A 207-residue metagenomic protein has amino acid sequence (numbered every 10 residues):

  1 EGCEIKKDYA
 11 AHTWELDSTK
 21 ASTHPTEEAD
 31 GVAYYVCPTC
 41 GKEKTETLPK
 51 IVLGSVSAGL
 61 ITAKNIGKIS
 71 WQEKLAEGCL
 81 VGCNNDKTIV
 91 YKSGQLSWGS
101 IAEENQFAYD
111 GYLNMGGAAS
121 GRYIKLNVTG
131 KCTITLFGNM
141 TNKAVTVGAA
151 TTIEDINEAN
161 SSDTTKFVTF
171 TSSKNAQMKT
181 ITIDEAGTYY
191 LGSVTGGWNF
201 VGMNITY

Functional and structural regions predicted by a protein language model:
E1, V32-P38, Y109-G116, I124-L126 (+1 more regions): Generic recognition of long tandem-repeat/solenoid scaffolds
E1-V52: Extracellular modular ligand-binding repeats in secreted and cell-surface proteins
H12-T19, C79, L96-G99, Q106 (+2 more regions): Short glycine-aromatic motifs
T26-G31, G130-C132, E185-G187: Short tyrosine-centred short linear motifs in exposed loops/low-complexity segments
G54-K87, T141-Y207: Terminal, low-complexity interaction segments
K74-F107: Extracellular glycan-recognition surfaces and repeat-rich motifs
E103-T133, T141-N142, N175-T180, G197-V201: Short beta-strands within extracellular/lumenal beta-sheet-rich domains
